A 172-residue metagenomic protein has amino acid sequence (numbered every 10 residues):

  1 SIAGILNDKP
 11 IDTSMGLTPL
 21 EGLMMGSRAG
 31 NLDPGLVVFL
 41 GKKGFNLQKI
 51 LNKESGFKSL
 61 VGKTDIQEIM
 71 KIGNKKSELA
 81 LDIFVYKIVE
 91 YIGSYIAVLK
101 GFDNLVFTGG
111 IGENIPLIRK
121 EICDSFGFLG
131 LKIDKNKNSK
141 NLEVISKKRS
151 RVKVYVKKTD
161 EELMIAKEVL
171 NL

Functional and structural regions predicted by a protein language model:
S1-K42: Glycine-rich phosphate-binding loop of actin/hexokinase-like ATP-binding domains
S14, G73, V106-I111, K158: Active-site proximal loops enriched in glycine and acidic residues that flank catalytic Cys/His/Asp and coordinate
N31-G35, N46, V61-T64, K76-L79 (+4 more regions): Conserved active-site and cofactor/substrate-binding residues in soluble primary-metabolism enzymes
G41, F45-K49: Glycine-rich phosphate/diphosphate-binding loop of Rossmann-like nucleotide-binding domains
K49, K53-L99: Adenine-nucleotide phosphate-binding core of ATP-dependent small-molecule kinases
D103-F126: Glycine-rich phosphate-binding loops at beta-strand->alpha-helix junctions
D134, N138-L172: Glycine-rich phosphate-binding/hydrolytic loop that grips phosphoryl groups
